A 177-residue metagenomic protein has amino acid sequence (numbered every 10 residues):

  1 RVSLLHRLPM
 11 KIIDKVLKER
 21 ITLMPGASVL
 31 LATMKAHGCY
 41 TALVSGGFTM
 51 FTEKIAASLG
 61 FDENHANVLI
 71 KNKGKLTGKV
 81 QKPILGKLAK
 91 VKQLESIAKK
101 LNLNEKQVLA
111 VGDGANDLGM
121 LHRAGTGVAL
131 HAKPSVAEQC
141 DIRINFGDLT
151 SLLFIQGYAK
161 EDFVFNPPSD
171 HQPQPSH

Functional and structural regions predicted by a protein language model:
R1-L4: Helix-loop "lid/cap" segments that line or gate small-molecule binding pockets
H6-H177: C-terminal cap/substrate-recognition subdomain and adjoining C-terminal extension of metal-dependent phosphatase-like
